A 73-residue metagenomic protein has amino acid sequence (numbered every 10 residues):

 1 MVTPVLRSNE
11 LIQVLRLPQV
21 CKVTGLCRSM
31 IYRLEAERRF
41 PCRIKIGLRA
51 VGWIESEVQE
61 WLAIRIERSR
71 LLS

Functional and structural regions predicted by a protein language model:
V2-E37, S56-S69: Polyanion-binding surface elements
E37-I44: Short, solvent-exposed alpha-helical "recognition" segments
I44-A50: Short Lys/Arg-enriched helix C-cap and helix-to-coil transition segments that create basic nucleic-acid-contact patches
W53: Exposed, tryptophan/tyrosine-rich binding patches on extracellular proteins that engage cell-surface glycans
L72-S73: Amphipathic alpha-helical dimerization/coiled-coil segments that flank or bridge DNA-binding/regulatory modules
